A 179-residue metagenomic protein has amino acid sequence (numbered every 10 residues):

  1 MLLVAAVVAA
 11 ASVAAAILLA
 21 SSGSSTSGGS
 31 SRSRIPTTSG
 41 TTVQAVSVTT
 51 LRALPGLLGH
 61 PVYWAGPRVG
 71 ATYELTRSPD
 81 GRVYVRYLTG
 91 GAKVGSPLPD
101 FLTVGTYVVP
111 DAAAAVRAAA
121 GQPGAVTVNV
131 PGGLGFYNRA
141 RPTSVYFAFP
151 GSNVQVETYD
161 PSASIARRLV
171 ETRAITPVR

Functional and structural regions predicted by a protein language model:
M1, S47-T50, V108-A112, D160-R167 (+1 more regions): General structural signal for secondary-structure boundaries
M1-V7: N-terminal export and membrane-targeting signals
S12-S39: C-terminal region of N-terminal signal peptides and the immediate post-cleavage residues of exported proteins
A14-A15, L51, A115-A119, I165-L169: Generic structural signal of hydrophobic/aromatic residues within well-ordered alpha-helices of folded domains
S24-S25, E74, I175-R179: A general structural signal for well-ordered secondary-structure junctions
G40-P142: Short, solvent-exposed recognition patches
G121-R179: A short, solvent-exposed beta-edge/loop patch
